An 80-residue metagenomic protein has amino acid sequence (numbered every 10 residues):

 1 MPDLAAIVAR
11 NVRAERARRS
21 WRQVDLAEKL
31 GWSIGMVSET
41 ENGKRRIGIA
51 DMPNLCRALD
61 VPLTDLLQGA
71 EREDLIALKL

Functional and structural regions predicted by a protein language model:
M1-I7, L75-A77: A detector for short, charged/polar N-terminal pre-domain segments
R10-K29, N54: Short basic helix-loop element that most often maps to the first helix and adjoining turn of HTH DNA-binding modules
V12, L26-A27, V37-T40, L66: Conserved hydrophobic/aromatic packing and binding residues within compact polymer-binding modules
G31-I47: Recognition helix of helix-turn-helix/homeodomain-like DNA-binding domains that insert into the DNA major groove
A50-D65: DNA major-groove recognition helix of helix-turn-helix/homeodomain DNA-binding modules
R57, L67-L80: Short, charged recognition helix plus adjacent turn of helix-turn-helix-like nucleic-acid-binding domains
